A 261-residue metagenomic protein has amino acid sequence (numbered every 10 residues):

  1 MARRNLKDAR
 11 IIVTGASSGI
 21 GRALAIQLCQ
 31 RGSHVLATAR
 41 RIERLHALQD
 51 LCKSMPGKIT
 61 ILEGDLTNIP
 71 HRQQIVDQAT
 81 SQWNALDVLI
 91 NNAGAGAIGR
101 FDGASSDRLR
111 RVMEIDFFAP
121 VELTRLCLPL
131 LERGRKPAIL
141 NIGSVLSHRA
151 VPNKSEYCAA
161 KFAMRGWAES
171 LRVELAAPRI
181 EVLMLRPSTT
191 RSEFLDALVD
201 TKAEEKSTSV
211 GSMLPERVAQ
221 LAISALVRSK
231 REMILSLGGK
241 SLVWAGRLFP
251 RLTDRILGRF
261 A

Functional and structural regions predicted by a protein language model:
R10, S17-S18: Conserved glycine-rich cofactor-binding loop
R31-L48: Conserved glycine-rich Rossmann-like NAD(P)H-binding loop of the short-chain dehydrogenase/reductase
G64-Q74, S106: The beta1-alpha1 cofactor-binding region of Rossmann-like NAD(H)/NADP(H)-dependent oxidoreductases
R100-F101, S105-R110: Substrate-binding pocket helix/loop in short-chain dehydrogenase/reductase
T124, A160: Active-site helix of classical SDR
S144: Residue(s) in the substrate-gating loop at a strand-loop-helix junction that position the organic substrate next
A177-L237: SDR active-site lid
